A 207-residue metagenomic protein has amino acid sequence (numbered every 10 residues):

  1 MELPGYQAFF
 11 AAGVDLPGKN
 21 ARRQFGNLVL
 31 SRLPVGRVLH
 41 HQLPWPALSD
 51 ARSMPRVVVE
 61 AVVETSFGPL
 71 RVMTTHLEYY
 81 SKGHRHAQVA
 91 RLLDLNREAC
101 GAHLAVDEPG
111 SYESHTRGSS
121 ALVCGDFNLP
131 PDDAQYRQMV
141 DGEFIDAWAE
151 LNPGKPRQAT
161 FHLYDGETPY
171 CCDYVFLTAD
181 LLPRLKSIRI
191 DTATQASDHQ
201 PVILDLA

Functional and structural regions predicted by a protein language model:
M1: Phosphate-coordination/substrate-recognition cap region in phosphate-metabolizing enzymes
Q7-A207: Active-site regions of metal-assisted phosphoester/phosphodiester hydrolases, unifying DNase/endonuclease modules
